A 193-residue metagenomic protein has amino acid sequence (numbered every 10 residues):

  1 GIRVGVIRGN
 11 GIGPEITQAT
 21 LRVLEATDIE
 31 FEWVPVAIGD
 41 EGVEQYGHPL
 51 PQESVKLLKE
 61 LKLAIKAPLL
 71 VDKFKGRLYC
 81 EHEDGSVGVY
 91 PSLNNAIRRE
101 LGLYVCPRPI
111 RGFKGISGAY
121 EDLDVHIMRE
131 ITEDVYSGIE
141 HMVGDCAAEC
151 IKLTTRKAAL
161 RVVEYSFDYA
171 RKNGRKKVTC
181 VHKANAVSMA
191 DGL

Functional and structural regions predicted by a protein language model:
G1-G5, W33-V36: A structural preference for long, well-packed, hydrophobic secondary-structure segments
R3-A26, G144-L193: Glycine-rich phosphate/diphosphate-binding loop of Rossmann-like nucleotide-binding domains
G9-G11, I38, L69, G112 (+1 more regions): Short, ordered loop/turn segments at secondary-structure junctions
A26-D28, G102, Y120, N173: Short, well-ordered coil/turn elements that cap or connect secondary structure elements
E30-G42: A short beta-strand-loop structural module common to alpha/beta enzyme folds
E41, D72, A186-S188: Short, active-site-adjacent cap segments at secondary-structure transitions
V43-C150: N-terminal glycine-rich phosphate/adenylate-binding segment common to multiple enzyme folds
